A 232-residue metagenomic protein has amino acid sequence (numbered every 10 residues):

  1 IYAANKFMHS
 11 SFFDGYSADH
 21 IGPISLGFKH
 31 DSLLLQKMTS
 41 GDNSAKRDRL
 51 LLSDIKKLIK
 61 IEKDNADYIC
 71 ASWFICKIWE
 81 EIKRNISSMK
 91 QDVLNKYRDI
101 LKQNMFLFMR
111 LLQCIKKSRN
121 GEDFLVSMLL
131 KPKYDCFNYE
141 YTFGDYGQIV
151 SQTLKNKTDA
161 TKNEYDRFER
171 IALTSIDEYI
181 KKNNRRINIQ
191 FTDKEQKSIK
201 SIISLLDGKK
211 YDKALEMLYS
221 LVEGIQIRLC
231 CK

Functional and structural regions predicted by a protein language model:
I1-S17: Contiguous alpha-helical segments
Y2-N5, M109, V126, K200 (+1 more regions): Generic detector of well-ordered alpha-helical segments enriched in charged/polar residues, highlighting helical
Y16, L26-K46, S53: Short beta-strand-alpha-helix junction that forms the catalytic/metal-binding core of metal-dependent nuclease domains
N43-I171: Catalytic cores of phosphodiester-bond-cleaving enzymes
F143-K232: Charge-dense, extended regions
